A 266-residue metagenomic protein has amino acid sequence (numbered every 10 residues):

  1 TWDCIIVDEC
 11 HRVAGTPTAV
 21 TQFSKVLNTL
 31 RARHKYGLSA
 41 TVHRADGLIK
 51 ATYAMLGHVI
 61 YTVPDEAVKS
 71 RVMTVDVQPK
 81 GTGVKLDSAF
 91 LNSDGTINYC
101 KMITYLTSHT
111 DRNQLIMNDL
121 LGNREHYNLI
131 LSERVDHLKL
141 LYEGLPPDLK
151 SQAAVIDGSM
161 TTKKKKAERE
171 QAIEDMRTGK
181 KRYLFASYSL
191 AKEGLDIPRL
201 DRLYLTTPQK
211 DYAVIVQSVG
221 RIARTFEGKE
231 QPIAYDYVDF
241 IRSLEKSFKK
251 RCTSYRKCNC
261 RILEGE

Functional and structural regions predicted by a protein language model:
T1-D3, V26-A32, P198, I222-K229: Short, conserved loop/helix-junction motifs that constitute active-site signature segments in enzyme catalytic cores
D3-Q78, Y255: Post-DEXD/H (motif II) to motif III coupling segment of the RecA-like Helicase ATP-binding lobe
E9-V13, A191, P208-Q209, I222: Conserved Walker B
V42, R202, K210-A234, C252: Conserved SF2 helicase motif VI
V75-K101: Short, basic/glycine-rich phosphate-binding loops at helix/coil junctions that contact nucleotide phosphates
S93-P147: Conserved interdomain hinge at the start of the Helicase C-terminal
K101, F226-E266: C-terminal helicase lobe
L129, K139-L140, K150-K192: Conserved helicase ATPase core of P-loop NTP-dependent helicases/translocases
